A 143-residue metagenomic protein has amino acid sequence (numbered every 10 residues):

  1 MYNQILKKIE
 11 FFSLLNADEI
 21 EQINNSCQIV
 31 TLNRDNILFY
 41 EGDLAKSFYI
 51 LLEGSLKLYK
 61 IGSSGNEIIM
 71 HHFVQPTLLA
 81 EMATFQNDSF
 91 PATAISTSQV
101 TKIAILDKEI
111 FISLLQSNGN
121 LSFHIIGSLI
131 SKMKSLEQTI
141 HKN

Functional and structural regions predicted by a protein language model:
M1-R34, L78-L79, A83-F85, S117: Cyclic nucleotide-binding regulatory module and flanking cytosolic helices
N24, Q28, I126-I130, K134: Amphipathic, well-packed alpha-helical segments that form the structural scaffold of globular domains
C27, A45-K46: Short loop/turn microsegments at loop-to-beta-strand junctions
D35, K46-Y59, Q75-P76: Glycine- and acidic-residue-biased ligand/ion/polar-headgroup-sensing regions
L38-D43: Short phosphate-coordinating micro-motif centered on Lys-Gly-acidic
L56-I69: A short beta-strand-loop-beta hairpin characteristic of the jelly-roll/cupin
I69-I130: Cyclic-nucleotide recognition modules
L136-N143: Short, Lys/Arg-enriched, Trp-marked, Pro/Gly-tolerant hinge/linker segments that flank
